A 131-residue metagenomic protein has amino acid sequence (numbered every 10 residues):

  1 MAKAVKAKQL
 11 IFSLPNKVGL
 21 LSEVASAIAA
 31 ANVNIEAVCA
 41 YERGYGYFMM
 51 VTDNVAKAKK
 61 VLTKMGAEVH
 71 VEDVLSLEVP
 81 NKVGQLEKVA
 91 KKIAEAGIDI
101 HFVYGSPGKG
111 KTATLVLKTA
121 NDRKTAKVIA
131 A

Functional and structural regions predicted by a protein language model:
M1-A131: A conserved regulatory-domain signal marking ACT and ACT-like small-molecule sensing domains and adjacent regulatory
